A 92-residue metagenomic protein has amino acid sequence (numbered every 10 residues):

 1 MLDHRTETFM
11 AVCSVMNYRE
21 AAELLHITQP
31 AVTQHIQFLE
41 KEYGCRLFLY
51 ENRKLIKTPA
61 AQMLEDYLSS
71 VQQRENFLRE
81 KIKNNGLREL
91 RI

Functional and structural regions predicted by a protein language model:
L2-T8, Q29, A61, E89: The N-cap/first-turn positions of alpha helices within or immediately adjacent to helix-turn-helix DNA-binding domains
F9, A21-A22, T58-A61: Hydrophobic two-helix hairpin corresponding to the core of helix-turn-helix DNA-binding domains
A11, E23, K41, F48 (+3 more regions): Regular, well-ordered alpha-helical segments
V12-H26: Short helix-boundary/capping micro-motifs
L24-L25, I36, Y43, L64: Core residues of bacterial helix-turn-helix
E40-K57: A short LG(V/I)-centered, amphipathic sequence patch enriched for acidic residue(s) preceding the LG motif
K83-I92: Interdomain hinge and pocket-entrance segments immediately C-terminal to HTH DNA-binding domains
